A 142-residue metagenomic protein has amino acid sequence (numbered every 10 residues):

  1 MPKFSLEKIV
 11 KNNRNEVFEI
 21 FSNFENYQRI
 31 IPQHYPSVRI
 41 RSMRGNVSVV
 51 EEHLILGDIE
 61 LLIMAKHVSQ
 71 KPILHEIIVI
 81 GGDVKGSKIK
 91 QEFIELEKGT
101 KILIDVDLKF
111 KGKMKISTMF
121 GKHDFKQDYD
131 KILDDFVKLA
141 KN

Functional and structural regions predicted by a protein language model:
M1-G45: Hydrophobic ligand-binding cavity/cleft-lining segments
K3-F4, Y35-V38, V49-E51, L74-E76 (+1 more regions): Short structured motifs
L6-K8, E52, I104-V106: A structural signal for short, well-ordered beta-strand segments
V17-F21, Y27, V50, H67 (+3 more regions): Hydrophobic pocket/interface hotspot
S37-R41, V49, K122-D124, V137-K138: Juxtamembrane/interface motifs at transmembrane-helix termini
R41-L62: Short N-terminal secondary-structure initiator segments
I55-K101, D107: Hydrophobic-ligand binding "helix-grip"
L108-N142: A conserved amphipathic terminal alpha-helix motif
